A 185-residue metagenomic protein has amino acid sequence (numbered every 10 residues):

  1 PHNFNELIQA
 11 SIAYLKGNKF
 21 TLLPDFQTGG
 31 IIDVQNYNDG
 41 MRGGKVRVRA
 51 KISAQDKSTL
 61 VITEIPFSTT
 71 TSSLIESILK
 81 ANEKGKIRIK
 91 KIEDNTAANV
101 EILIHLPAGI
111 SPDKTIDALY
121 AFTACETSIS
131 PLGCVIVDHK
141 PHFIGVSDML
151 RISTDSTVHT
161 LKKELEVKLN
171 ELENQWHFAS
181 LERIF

Functional and structural regions predicted by a protein language model:
P1-F185: C-terminal interaction appendages of subunits in large macromolecular complexes
